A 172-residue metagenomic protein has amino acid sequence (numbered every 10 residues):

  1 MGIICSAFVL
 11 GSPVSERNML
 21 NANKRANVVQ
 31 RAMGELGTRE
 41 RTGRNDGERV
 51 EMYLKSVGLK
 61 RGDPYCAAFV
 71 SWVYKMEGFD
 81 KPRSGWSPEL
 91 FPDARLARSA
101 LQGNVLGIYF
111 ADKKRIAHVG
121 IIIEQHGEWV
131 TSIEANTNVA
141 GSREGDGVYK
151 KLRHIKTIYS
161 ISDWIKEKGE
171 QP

Functional and structural regions predicted by a protein language model:
G2-A7: Bacterial N-terminal signal peptides
V9-F79, S162-Q171: N-terminal capping segments
K24-Q30, F79-E144: ...with weaker cross-activation on analogous glycine-rich loops/strands in unrelated enzymes
V50, L90, V148: Short clusters of hydrophobic/aromatic residues that line enzyme substrate/ligand-binding pockets
L54-G58, F69, L90, A94-R95 (+1 more regions): Solvent-exposed, flexible loop/coil residues
W129-Q171: Active-site signature of cysteine proteases
